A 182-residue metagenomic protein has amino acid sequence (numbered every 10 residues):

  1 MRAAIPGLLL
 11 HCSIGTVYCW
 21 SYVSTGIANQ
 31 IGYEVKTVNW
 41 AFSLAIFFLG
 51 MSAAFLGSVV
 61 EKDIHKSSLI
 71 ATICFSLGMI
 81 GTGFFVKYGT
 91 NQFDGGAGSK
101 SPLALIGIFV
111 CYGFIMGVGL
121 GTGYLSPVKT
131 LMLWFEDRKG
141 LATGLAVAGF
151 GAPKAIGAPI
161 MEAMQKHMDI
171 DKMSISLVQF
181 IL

Functional and structural regions predicted by a protein language model:
M1-L182: A structural feature recognizing the 12-helix transmembrane core of secondary solute carriers
